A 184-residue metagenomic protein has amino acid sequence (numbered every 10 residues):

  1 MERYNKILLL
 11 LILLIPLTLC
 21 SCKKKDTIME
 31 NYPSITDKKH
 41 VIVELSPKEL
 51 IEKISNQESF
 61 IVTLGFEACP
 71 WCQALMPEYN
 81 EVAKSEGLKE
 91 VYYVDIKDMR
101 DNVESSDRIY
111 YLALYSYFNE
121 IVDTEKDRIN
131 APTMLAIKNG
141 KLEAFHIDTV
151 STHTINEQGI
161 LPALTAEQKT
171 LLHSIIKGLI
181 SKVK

Functional and structural regions predicted by a protein language model:
M1-L8: Bacterial N-terminal signal peptides that target proteins for export
T18-S21: C-terminal motif of bacterial Sec signal peptides marking the signal peptidase cleavage site
K23-K25: Bacterial signal peptide processing site
V41-S59: A short beta-strand-turn-helix
S55-E67, Y79: Short active-site neighborhood of thiol/selenol oxidoreductases, capturing the structured segment around
L64, L88-Y115: Thiol-based oxidoreductase modules, predominantly thioredoxin-like and allied folds used for disulfide exchange
W71-E86: Typically the conserved alpha-helix immediately C-terminal to a functionally engaged Cys/Sec in thioredoxin-like
E125-K184: Non-catalytic, surface beta->alpha helical segment in thiol-disulfide oxidoreductase systems
